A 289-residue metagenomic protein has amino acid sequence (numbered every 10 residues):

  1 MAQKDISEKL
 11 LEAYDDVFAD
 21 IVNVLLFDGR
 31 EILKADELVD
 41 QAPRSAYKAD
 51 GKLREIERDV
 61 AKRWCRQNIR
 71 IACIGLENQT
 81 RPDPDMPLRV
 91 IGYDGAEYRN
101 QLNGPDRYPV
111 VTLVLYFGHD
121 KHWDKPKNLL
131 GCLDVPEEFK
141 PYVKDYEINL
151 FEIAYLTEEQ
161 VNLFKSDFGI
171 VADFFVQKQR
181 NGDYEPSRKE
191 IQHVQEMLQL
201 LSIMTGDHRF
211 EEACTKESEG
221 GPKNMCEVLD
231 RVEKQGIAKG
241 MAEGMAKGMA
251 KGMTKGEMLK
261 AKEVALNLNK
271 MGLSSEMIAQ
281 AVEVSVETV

Functional and structural regions predicted by a protein language model:
M1-V289: Elongated, amphipathic alpha-helical interaction scaffolds
